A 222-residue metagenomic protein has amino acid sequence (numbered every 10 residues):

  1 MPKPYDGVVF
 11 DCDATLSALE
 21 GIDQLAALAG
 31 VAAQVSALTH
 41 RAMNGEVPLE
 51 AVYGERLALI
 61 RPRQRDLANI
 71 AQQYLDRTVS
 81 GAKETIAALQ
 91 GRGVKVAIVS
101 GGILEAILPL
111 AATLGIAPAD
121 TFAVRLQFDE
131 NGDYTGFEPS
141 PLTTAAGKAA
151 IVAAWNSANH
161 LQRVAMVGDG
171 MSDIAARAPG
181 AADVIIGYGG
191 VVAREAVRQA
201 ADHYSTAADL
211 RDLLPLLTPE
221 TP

Functional and structural regions predicted by a protein language model:
M1-R125, A208: Alpha-helical substrate-recognition element adjacent to the catalytic core
D76-S80, L142-G147, G168: Conserved phosphate-coordination/catalytic loops
S100-G101, R163-S205: Acidic, Mg2+-coordinating phosphoryl-transfer loop and its flanking beta/alpha structural elements, shared across
G115-T143: Histidine/lysine/aspartate-rich catalytic loop segments that bind and position anionic ligands
A123-F128, G189-R194, D209-D212: Short, acidic/turn-prone active-site loops that include or flank metal/cofactor- and phosphate-binding residues
D129-T135, E195-D202, L214-T218: Short, charged, surface-exposed secondary-structure boundary motifs
G136-I151, A207-D212: A polyampholytic, Gly/Pro-enriched intrinsically disordered region
A146-I174: Conserved Lys-Pro-Asp/Glu-containing loop-to-beta segment of HAD-superfamily phosphomonoesterases, centered on
